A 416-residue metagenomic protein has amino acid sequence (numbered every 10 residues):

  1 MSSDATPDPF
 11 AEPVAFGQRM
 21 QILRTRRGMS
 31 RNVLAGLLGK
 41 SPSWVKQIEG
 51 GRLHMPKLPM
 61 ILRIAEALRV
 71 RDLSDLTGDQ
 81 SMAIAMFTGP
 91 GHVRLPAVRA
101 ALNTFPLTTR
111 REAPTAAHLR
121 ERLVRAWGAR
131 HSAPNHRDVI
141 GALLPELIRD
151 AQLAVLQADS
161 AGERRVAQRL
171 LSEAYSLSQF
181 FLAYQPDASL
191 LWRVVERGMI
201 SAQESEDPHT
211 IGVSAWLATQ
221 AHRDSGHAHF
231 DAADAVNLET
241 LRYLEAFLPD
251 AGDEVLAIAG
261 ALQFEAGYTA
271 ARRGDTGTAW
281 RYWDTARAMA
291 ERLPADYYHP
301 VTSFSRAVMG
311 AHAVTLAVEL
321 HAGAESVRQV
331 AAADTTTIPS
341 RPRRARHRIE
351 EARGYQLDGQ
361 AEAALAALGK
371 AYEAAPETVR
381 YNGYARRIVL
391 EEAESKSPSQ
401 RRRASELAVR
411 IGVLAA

Functional and structural regions predicted by a protein language model:
M1-R27: A short, Lys/Arg-rich alpha-helix, primarily the initiator
D4-E12, R111, L123-A416: Conserved binding/catalytic microenvironments
M20, R31-A35, V45-E49, L76: Conserved hydrophobic/aromatic packing and binding residues within compact polymer-binding modules
R24, A35, A65: The alpha-helix within a helix-turn-helix
G39, P59-D75: DNA major-groove recognition helix of helix-turn-helix/homeodomain DNA-binding modules
G39-M55, S81: Recognition helix of helix-turn-helix/homeodomain-like DNA-binding domains that insert into the DNA major groove
R69-A85, M309: Short C-terminal boundary/hinge segments that cap the last helix of small helical domains
I84-E146: Helix-turn-helix/homeodomain-like alpha-helical modules used for DNA recognition and transcription-factor dimerization
